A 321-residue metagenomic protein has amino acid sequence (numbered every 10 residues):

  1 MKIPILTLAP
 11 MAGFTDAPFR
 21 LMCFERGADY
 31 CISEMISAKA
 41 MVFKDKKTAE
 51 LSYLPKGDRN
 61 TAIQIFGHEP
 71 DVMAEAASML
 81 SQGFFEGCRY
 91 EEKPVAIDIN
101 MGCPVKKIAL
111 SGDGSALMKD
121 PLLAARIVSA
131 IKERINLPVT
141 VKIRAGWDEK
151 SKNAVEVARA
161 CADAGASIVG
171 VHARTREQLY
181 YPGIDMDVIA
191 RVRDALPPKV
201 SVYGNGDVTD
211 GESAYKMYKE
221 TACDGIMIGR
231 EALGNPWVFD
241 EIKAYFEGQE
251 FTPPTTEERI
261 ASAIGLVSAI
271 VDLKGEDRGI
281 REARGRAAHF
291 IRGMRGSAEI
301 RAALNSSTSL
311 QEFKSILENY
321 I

Functional and structural regions predicted by a protein language model:
M1-K2, L6, A12, A17-P18 (+6 more regions): Alpha/beta catalytic cores of nucleotide-metabolism and tRNA/nucleoside-modifying enzymes
K2, M11-C88: Glycine-rich, positively charged N-terminal anion/phosphate-binding segment
L6-P10, C31-S33, T61-I65, I97-I99 (+4 more regions): Hydrophobic faces of well-ordered beta-strands that scaffold small-molecule active sites in alpha/beta enzyme cores
M11-G13, I36-A38, F66-H68, G102-P104 (+4 more regions): Active-site beta-loop-alpha junctions enriched in small/polar residues
V42-K47, A109-S111, K152-N153, Y181-G183 (+2 more regions): Short secondary-structure transition/capping segments
G67, D71, M118, L122 (+3 more regions): Conserved phosphate-coordination/catalytic loops
A77-D113, P121-V200: Alpha/beta enzyme core
